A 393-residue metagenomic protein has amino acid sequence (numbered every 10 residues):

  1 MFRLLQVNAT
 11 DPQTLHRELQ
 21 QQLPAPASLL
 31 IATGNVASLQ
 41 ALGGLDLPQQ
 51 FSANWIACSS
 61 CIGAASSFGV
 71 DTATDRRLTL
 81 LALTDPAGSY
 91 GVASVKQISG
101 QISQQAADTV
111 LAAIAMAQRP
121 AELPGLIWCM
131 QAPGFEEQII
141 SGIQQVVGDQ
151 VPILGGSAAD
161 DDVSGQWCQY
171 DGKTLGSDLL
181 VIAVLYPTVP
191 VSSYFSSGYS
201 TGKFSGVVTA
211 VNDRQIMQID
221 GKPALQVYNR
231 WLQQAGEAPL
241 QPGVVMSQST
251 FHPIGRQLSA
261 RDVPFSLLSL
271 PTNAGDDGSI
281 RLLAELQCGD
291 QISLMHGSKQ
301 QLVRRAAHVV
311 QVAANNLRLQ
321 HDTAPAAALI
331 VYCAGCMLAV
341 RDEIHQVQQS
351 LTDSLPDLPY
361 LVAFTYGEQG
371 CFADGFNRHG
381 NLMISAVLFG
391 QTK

Functional and structural regions predicted by a protein language model:
M1-A328, C333-Q346, S350-L358, A363-K393: Small-residue-enriched flexible segments
